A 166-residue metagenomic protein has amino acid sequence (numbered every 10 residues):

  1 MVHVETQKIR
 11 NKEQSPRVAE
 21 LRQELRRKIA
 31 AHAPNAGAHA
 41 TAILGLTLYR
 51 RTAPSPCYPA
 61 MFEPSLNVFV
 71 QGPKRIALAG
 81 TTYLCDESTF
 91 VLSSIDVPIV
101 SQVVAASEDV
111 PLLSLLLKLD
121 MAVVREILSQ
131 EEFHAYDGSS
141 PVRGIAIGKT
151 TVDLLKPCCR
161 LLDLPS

Functional and structural regions predicted by a protein language model:
M1-A42, T47, S55-P56: A short, N-terminal "cap"/entry segment at the start of jelly-roll beta-barrel domains of the cupin/DSBH fold
V4-A19, E126-S166: Amphipathic alpha-helical segments enriched in hydrophobic/aromatic residues interleaved with Lys/Arg
L21, A105-V110, R160-L162: Short flexible/disordered coil segments
H39-Y136: N-terminal regulatory/effector-sensing and dimerization cores that precede helix-turn-helix DNA-binding domains
